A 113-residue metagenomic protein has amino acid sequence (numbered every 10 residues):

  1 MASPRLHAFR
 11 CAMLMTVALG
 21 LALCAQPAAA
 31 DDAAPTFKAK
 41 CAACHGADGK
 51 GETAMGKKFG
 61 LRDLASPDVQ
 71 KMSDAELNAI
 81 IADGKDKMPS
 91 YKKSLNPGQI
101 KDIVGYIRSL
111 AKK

Functional and structural regions predicted by a protein language model:
M1-D31, K113: N-terminal export/targeting leaders of redox proteins
A2, H7, P35-F37, P89 (+1 more regions): Short alpha-helical segments used as structural interaction elements across diverse proteins
L21-K38, E52, P67, E76: Electrostatic cytochrome c docking/interface patches
A34-G60, D83-K87, S109-K113: Periplasmic/extracellular electron-transfer cofactor-ligation site, primarily the c-type cytochrome heme-c attachment
R62-A75, Y91-Q99: Electron-transfer interface patches adjacent to heme c in soluble/periplasmic c-type cytochromes and di-/multiheme
Q70-D86: Short Fe-S-cluster ligation motifs
I80-I81, K92-K113: C-terminal capping alpha-helices of c-type cytochrome domains
